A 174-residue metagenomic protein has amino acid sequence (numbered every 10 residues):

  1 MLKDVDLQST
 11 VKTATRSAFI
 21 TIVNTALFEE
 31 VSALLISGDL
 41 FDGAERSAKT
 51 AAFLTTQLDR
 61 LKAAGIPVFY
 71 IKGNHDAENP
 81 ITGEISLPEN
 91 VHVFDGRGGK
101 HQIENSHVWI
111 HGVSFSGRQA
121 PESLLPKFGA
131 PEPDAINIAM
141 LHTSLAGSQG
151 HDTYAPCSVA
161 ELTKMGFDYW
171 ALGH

Functional and structural regions predicted by a protein language model:
M1-A52: N-terminal active-site segment of His-dependent metallophosphoesterases
A33, A44-L172: His/Asp/Glu-rich metal-coordinating catalytic cores of metallo-dependent phosphodiesterases/hydrolases acting on
D39, G173-H174: Conserved acidic catalytic centers in enzymes
